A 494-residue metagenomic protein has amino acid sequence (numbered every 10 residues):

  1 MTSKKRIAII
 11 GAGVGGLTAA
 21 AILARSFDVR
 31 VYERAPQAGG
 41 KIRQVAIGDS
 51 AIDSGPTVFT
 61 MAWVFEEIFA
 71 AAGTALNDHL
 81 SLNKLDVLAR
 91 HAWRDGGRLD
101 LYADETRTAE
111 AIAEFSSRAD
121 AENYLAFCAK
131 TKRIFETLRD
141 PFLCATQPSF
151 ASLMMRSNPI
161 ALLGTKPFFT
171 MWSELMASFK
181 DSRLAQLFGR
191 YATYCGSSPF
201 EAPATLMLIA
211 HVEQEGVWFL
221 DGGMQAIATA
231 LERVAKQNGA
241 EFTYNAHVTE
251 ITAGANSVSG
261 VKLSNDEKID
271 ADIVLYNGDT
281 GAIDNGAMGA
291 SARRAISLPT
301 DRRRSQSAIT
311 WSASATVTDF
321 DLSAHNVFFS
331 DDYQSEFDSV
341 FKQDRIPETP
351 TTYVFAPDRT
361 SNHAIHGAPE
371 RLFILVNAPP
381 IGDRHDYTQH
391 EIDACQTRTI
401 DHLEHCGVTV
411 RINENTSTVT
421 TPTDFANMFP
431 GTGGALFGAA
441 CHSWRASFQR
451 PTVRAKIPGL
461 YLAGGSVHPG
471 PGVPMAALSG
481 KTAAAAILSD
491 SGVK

Functional and structural regions predicted by a protein language model:
R6-V31: N-terminal Rossmann-like FAD-binding beta1-loop-alpha1 element of flavoenzymes
R25-I47: Glycine-rich FAD pyrophosphate-binding loop
I52-D86: N-terminal FAD cofactor-binding segment of flavoenzymes
R94-E201: Rossmann-like flavin
D181-C195, T349-Y353, T409-P469: A glycine-rich dinucleotide-binding beta-alpha-beta segment and adjacent secondary-structure elements that constitute
L208-V258: Helical element adjacent to the flavin cofactor pocket in flavoenzyme catalytic cores
T249-H366: Mid-domain catalytic core of redox enzymes that form a hydrophobic substrate pocket/lid adjacent to a catalytic redox
T316-A426: C-terminal segments that line or cap access tunnels to active or ligand-binding sites in enzymes and enzyme-associated
